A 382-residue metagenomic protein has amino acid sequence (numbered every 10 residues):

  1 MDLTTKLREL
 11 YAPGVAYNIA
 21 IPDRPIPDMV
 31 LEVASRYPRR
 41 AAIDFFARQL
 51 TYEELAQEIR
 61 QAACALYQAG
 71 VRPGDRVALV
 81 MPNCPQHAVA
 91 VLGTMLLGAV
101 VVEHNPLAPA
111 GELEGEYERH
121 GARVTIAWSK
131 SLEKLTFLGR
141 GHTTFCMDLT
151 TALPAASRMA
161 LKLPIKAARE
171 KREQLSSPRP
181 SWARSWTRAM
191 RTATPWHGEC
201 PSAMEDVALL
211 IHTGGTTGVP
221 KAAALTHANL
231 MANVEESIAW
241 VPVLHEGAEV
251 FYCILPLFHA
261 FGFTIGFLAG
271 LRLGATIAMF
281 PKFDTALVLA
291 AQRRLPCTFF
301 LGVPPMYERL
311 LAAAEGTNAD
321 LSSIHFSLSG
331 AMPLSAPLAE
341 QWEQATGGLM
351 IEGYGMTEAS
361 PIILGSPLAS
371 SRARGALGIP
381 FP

Functional and structural regions predicted by a protein language model:
P22, L31, R39-G70, A78-C84 (+4 more regions): Conserved AMP-binding/adenylate-forming core of the ANL superfamily
A63, R76, P82-V102, P106-A110 (+4 more regions): A short helix-loop-beta submotif of the ANL/AMP-binding
L66-V71, A193-E205, L210-C253, L273-A275 (+1 more regions): Conserved adenylate-forming
Q68-A69, L96-R188: Structural core segment of the AMP-binding/adenylate-forming
M81, A99-G115, S129-L132, A275-L295 (+1 more regions): ATP-dependent adenylate-forming carboxylate-activation enzymes
S185, P333, R372-P382: Adenylate-forming AMP-binding core of the ANL superfamily, especially NRPS adenylation
M231-V250, F258-F299, A313-A314: Conserved AMP-binding/adenylation subdomain of ANL enzymes
C297-G302, A312-R372: Gly/Ser/Thr-rich phosphate-binding loop
